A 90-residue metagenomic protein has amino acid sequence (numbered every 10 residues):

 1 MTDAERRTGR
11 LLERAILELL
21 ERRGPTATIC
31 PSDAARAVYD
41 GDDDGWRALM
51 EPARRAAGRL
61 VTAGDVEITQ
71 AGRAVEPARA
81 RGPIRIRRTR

Functional and structural regions predicted by a protein language model:
M1-L11, R90: Short, low-complexity, intrinsically disordered N-terminal peptides in bacterial proteins
T2-D3, R36-E51: Short helix-coil junctions and helix-kink-helix linkers
R7-T28, R55: Positively charged, polyanion-binding regions of nucleic-acid-associated proteins
T26-V38: Short acidic, hydrophobic short linear motifs in intrinsically disordered regions
D33, Q70-G72: A general secondary-structure junction signal
G45-I68: Charge-enriched amphipathic alpha-helical scaffolds
G72-R90: Short, cationic-aromatic polyanion-contact patches
